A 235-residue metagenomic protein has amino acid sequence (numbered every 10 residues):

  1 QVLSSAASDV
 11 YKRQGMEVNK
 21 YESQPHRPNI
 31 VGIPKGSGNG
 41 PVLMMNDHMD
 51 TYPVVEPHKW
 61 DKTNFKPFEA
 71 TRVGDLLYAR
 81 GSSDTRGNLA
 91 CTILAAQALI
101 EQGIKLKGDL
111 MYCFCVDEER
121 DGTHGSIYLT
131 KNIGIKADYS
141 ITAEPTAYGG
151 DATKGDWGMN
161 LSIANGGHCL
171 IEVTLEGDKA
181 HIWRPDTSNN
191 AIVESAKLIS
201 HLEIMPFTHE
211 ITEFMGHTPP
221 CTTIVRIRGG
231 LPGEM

Functional and structural regions predicted by a protein language model:
Q1-A7, Y11: Single conserved hydrophobic/aromatic residue that forms the stacking wall/gate of nucleotide- or nucleobase-binding
P25-P28: Short acidic/glycine-enriched loop/turn segments that link adjacent beta-strands
I30-N39: Short beta-strand-to-loop junctions in surface cap/lid or active-site-entrance loops
G40-M111: Active-site metal-coordination/substrate-binding segment of hydrolases, especially metallo-dependent peptidases
S83-E203: Fold-level recognition of mixed alpha/beta catalytic cores in primary-metabolism enzymes, strongest
E194, M205-M215: Conserved, helical-rich catalytic subdomain that frames metal- and/or nucleotide-binding sites in enzyme alpha/beta
M215-M235: A structural supersecondary motif
